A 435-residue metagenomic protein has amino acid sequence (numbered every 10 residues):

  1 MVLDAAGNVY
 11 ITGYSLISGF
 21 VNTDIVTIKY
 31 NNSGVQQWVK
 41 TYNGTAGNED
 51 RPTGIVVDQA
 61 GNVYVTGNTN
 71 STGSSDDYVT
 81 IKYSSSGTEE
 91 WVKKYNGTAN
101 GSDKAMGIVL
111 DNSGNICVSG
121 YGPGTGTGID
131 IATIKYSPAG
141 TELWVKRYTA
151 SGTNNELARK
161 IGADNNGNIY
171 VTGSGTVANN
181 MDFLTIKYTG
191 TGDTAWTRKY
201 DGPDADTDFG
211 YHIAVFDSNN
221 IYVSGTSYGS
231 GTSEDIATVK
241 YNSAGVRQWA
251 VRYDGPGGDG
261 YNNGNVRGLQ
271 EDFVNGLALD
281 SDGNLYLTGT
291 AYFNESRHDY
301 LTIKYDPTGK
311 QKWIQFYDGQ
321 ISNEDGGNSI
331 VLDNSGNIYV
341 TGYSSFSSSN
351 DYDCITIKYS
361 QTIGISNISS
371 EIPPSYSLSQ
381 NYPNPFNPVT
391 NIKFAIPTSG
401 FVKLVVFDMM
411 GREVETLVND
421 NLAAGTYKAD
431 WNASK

Functional and structural regions predicted by a protein language model:
M1-I363: A sequence-level/structural motif corresponding to short, flexible coil/turn segments enriched in small polar residues
N32, F407-R412: Change "in extracellular beta-sheet-rich domains … of secreted and cell-surface proteins" to "in beta-sheet-rich domains
S71, N387, G411: Short, glycine/acidic-enriched loop or turn micro-motifs at the edges of active sites
L110, L332, I396, N421 (+1 more regions): Residue-level recognition of secondary-structure-to-loop junctions
V251, F394, D420: Flexible, active-site-adjacent loop/turn segments at secondary-structure boundaries
S366-Y382, F386-F407, T416, K428-S434: Glycine-centered coil/turn sites that cap beta-strands in beta-rich domains
E415-L422: Solvent-exposed serine/threonine-rich low-complexity stretches and specific carbohydrate-binding patches
